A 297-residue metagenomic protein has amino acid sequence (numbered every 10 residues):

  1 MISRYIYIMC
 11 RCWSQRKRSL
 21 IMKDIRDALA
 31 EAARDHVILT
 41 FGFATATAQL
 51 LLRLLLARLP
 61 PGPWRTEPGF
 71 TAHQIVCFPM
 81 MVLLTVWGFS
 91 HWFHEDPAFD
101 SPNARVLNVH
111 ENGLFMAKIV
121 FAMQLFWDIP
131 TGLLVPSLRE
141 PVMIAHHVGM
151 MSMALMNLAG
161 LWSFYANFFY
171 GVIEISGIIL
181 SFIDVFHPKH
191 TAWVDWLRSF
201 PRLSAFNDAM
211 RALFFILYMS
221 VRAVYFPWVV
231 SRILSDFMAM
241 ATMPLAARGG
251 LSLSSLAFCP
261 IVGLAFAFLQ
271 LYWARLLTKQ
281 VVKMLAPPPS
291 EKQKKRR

Functional and structural regions predicted by a protein language model:
Y5-Y7: Intrinsic-disorder-associated, low-complexity terminal segments enriched in Asp/Asn/His/Tyr and depleted of Lys/Arg
C10-V172, F186-R297: Membrane-helix and juxtamembrane interface regions of eukaryotic multi-pass membrane proteins
V172-I183: Alpha-helical transmembrane segments and their membrane-interface exit regions
